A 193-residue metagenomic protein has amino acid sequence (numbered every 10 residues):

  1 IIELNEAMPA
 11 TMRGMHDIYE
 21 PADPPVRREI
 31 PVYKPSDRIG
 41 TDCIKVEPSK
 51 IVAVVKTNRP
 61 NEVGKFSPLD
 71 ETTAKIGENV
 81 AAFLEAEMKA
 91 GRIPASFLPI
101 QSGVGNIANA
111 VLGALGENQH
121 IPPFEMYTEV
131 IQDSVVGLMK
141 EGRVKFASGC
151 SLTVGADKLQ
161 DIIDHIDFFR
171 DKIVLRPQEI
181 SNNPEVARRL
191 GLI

Functional and structural regions predicted by a protein language model:
I1-P99, N106-I193: Conserved phosphate- and dinucleotide-binding cores of soluble alpha/beta proteins, encompassing both enzyme active
